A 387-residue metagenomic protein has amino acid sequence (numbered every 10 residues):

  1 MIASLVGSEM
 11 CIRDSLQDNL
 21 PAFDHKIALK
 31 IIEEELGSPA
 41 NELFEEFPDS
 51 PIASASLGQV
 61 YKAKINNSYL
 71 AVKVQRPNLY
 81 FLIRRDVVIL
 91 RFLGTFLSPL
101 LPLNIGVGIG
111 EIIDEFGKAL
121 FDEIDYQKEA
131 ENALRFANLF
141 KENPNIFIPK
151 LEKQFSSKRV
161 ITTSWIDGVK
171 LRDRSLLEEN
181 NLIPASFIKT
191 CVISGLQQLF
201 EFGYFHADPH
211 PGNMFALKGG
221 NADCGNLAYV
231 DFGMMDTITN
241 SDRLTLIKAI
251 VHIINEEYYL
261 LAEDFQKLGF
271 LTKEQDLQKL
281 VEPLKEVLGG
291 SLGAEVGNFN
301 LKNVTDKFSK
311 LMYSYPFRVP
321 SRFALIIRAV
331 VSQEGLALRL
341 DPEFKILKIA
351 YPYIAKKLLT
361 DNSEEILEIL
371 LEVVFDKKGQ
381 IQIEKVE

Functional and structural regions predicted by a protein language model:
M1-G7, C11-I12: Single conserved hydrophobic/aromatic residue that forms the stacking wall/gate of nucleotide- or nucleobase-binding
I12-P21, E33, Y80-R85, T95-H206 (+8 more regions): ATP-dependent phospho-/nucleotidyl transfer catalytic cores
N19-K30, E34-N66: ATP-binding glycine-rich phosphate-binding loop
D49-A55, E152-S156, A324-L325: A short beta-turn/loop motif at secondary-structure boundaries
Y69-Q75: Glycine-rich ATP phosphate-binding loop
S157, I166-G168, R174-T190, L217-E387: Helix-rich C-lobe and terminal helical cap/extension of kinase-like folds
D208-H210: Conserved catalytic-loop position in the HRD/HxD motif
G212-A216: Hydrophobic residue at the +6 position relative to the catalytic HRD Asp in the kinase catalytic loop
